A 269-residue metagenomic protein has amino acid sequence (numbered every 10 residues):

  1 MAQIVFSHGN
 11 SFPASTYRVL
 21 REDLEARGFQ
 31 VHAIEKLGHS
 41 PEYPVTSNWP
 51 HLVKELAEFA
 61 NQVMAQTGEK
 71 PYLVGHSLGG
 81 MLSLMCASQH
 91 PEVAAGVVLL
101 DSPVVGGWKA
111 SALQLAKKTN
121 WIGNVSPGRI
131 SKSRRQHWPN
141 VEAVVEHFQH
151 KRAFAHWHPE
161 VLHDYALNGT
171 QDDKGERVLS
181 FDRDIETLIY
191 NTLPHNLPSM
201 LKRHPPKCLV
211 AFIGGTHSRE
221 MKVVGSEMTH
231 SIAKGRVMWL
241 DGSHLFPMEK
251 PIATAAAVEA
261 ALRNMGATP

Functional and structural regions predicted by a protein language model:
A2-Y43: Conserved HGGG/HGGXW glycine-rich cap/lid loop of the alpha/beta-hydrolase fold
F6-G9, S77, G215: Glycine-rich His-Gly loop
H32, K36-V74, V104, A110-A116 (+1 more regions): Active-site loop/oxyanion-hole signature of alpha/beta-hydrolase fold enzymes
I34, M238-S243: Short glycine-rich catalytic loops that host catalytic nucleophiles or stabilize transition states across multiple
K70-A112: Conserved hydrolase catalytic core segment
V97-H137, K222: Flexible "cap/lid" loop of the alpha/beta hydrolase fold
E160, G169-H230: Conserved serine/cysteine hydrolase catalytic core
G242-A255: Catalytic histidine-centered segment of alpha/beta-hydrolase-like enzymes
